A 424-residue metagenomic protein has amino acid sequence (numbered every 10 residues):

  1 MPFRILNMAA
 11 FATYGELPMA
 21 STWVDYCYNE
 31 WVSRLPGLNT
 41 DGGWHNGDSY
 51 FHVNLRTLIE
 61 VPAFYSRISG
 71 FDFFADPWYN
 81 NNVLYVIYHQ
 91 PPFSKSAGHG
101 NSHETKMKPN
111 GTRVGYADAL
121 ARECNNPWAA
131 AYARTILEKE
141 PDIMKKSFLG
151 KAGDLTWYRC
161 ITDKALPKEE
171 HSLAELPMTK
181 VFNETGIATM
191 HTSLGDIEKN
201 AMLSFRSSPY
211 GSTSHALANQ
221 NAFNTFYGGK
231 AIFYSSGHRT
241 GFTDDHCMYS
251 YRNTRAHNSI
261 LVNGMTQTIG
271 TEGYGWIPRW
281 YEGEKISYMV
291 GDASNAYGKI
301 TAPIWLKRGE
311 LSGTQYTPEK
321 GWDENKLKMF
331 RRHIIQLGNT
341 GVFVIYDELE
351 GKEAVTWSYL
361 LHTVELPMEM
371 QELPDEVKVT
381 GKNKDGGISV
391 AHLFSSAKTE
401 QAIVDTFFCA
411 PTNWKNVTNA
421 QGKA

Functional and structural regions predicted by a protein language model:
M1, Y50, S214-Q220, H257-N258: Histidine-centered active-site/metal-ligand motif
M1-S49, R159-E175: Active-site lining segments of carbohydrate-active enzymes
M8, A188-T192, F223-T225, G291 (+1 more regions): Short acidic-hydrophobic surface loop/beta-edge motif
T13, V53-I232, E282, N416 (+2 more regions): Carbohydrate-active enzyme catalytic cores, enriched for enzymes that act on polyanionic acidic polysaccharides
V24, W31-E60, F64-Y65, S69 (+4 more regions): Long, repeat-rich segments with strong aromatic
G42-D48, S69-D72, P209-S212, D244-M248: Active-site rim elements
F233-H238: Catalytic Cys-His active-site segments of thiol-dependent hydrolases/isopeptidases
R239-A424: CBM-like, beta-strand-rich accessory domains located in the C-terminal region of large, secreted polysaccharide-active
